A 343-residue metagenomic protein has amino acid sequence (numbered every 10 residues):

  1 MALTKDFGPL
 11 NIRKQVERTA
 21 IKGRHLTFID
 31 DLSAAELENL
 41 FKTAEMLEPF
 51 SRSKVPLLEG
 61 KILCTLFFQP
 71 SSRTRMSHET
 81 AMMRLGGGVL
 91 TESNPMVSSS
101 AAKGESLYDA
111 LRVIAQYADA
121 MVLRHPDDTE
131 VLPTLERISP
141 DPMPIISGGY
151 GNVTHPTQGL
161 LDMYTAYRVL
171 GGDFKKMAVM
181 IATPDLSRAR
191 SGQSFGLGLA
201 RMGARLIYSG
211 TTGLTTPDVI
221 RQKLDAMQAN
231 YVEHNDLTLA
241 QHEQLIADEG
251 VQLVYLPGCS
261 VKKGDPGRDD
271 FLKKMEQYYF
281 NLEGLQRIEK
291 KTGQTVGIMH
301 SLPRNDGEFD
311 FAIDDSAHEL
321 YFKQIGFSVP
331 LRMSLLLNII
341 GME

Functional and structural regions predicted by a protein language model:
A2-K5, D314-E343: C-terminal helix-to-coil terminal segments
A2-M76: Positively charged, low-complexity intrinsically disordered leader regions
E45, F68, P126, G258-S260 (+1 more regions): Short glycine-/small-residue-rich Rossmann-like dinucleotide-binding loops
P56-Y167, N305, F309-D310: Phosphate/diphosphate ligand-binding glycine-rich loop within oxidoreductases
L57-L63, F174-M177, T295: Phosphate-coordination loops involved in phosphoryl transfer and adenosine-cofactor binding
F68-A81, Y167-P257, K263: Glycine-rich phosphate/diphosphate-binding loop of Rossmann-like nucleotide-binding domains
M227-H318: Rossmann-like adenosine-cofactor binding region
